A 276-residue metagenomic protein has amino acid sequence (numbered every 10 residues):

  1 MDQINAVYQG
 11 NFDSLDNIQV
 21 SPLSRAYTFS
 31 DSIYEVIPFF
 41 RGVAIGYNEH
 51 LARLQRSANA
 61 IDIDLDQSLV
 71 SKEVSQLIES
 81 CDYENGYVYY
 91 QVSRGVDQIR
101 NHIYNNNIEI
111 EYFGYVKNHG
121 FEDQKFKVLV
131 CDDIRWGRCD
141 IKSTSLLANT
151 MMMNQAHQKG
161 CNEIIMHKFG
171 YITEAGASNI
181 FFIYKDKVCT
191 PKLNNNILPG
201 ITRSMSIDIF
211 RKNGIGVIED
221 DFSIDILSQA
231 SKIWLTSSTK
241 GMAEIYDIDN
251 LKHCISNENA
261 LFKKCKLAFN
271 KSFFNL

Functional and structural regions predicted by a protein language model:
M1-Q76, Q98, H102-L276: Helix-start/capping segments and mature chain N-termini
E79-V92: Ordered, amphipathic secondary-structure segments that act as subunit-interaction surfaces in large macromolecular
